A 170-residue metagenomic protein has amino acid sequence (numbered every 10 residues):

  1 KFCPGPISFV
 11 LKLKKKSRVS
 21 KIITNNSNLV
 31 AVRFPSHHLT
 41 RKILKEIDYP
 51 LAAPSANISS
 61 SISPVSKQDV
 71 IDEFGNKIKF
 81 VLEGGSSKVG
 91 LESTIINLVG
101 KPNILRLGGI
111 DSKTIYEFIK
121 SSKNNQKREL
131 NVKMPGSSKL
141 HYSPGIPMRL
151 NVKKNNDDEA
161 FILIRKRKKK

Functional and structural regions predicted by a protein language model:
K1-K170: Active-site-adjacent structural elements in enzyme catalytic cores
